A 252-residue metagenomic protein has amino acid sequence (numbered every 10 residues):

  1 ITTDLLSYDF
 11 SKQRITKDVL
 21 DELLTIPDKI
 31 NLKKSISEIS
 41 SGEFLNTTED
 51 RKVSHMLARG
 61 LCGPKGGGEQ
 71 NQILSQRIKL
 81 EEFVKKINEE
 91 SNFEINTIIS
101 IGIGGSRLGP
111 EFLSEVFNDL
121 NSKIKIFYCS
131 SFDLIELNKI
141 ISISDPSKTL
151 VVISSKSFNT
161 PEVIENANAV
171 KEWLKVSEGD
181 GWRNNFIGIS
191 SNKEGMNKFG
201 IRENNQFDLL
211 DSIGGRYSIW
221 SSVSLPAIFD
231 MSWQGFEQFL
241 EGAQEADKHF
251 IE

Functional and structural regions predicted by a protein language model:
I1-S91, N96: Extended, charge-enriched "interface" segments that sit outside catalytic cores
E82-I251: Glycine-rich phosphate-binding loops that contact phosphosugars or nucleotide phosphates
